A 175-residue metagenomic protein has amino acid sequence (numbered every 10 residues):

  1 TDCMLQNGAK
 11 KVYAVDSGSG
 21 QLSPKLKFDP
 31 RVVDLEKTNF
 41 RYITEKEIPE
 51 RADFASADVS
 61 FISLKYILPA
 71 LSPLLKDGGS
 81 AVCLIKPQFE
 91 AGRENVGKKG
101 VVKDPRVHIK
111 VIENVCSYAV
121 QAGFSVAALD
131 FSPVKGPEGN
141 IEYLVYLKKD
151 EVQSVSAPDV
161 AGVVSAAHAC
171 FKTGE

Functional and structural regions predicted by a protein language model:
T1-G8: Conserved SAM-binding loop of SAM-dependent methyltransferases across substrates and taxa, primarily the Class I
C3, Q21-K25, N114: Short alpha-helix adjacent to the SAM-binding motif of class I
K10-I62, Y66: S-adenosyl-L-methionine
K65-V82: A short glycine-rich, Lys/Arg-flanked "PGG" loop and its adjoining helix->strand segment in the class I
P87-D104: Short, glycine-/aromatic-enriched active-site segment of Class I SAM-dependent methyltransferases
H108-A122: Short alpha-helix
F124-P133: Conserved S-adenosyl-L-methionine
I141-E175: Flexible, glycine-/basic-rich loop-and-beta segments that form/coincide with the SAM-dependent methyltransferase
